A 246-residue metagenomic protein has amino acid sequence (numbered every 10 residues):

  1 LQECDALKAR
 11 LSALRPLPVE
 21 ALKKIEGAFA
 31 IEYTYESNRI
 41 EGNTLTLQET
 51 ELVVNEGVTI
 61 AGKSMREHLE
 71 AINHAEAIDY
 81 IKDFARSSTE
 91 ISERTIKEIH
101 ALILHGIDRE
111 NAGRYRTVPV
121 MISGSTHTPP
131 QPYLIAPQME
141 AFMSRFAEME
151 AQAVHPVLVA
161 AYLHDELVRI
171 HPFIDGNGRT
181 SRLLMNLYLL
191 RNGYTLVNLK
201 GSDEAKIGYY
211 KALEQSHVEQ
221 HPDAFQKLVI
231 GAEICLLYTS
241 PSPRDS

Functional and structural regions predicted by a protein language model:
L1-S240: FIC/Doc superfamily catalytic core
P241-S246: A short, hydrophobic C-terminal helix/tail in secreted or cell-surface proteins
